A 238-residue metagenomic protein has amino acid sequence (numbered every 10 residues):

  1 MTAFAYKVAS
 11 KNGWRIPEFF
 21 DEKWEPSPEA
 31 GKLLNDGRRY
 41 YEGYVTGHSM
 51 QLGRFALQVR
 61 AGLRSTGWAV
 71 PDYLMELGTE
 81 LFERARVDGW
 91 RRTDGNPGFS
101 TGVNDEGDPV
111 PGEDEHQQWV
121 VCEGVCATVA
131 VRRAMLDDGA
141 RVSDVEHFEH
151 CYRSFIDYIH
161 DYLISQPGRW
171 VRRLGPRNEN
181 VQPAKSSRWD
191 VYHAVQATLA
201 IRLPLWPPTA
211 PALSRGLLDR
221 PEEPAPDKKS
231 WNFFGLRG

Functional and structural regions predicted by a protein language model:
M1-G238: Glycan-recognition and catalytic cores of secretory/periplasmic carbohydrate-active enzymes
